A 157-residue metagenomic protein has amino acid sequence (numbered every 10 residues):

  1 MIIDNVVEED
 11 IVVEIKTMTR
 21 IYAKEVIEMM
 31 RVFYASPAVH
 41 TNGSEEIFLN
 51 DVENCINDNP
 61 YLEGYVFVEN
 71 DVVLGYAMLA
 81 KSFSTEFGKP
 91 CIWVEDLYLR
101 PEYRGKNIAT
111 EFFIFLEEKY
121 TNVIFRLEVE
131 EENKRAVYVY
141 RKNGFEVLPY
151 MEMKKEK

Functional and structural regions predicted by a protein language model:
V13-E28: A short beta-loop-alpha structural element at the N-terminal edge of CoA-dependent acyl/N-acetyltransferase catalytic
Y34-N54: Conserved GNAT-fold acetyl-CoA-binding loop/helix
N54-V66: A short helix-loop-beta-strand connector motif used in the catalytic cores of GNAT acetyltransferases and, in some
G64-V66, V72-K81: Conserved beta-strand in the GNAT
K89-P101: Conserved acetyl-CoA binding element of GNAT-fold acetyltransferases
L99, G105-E118, Y138-K142: Conserved acetyl-CoA-binding loop-helix of GNAT-fold acetyltransferases
F113, K119-E130: Conserved GNAT acetyl-CoA-binding A-motif
R126-V137, K154-K157: Conserved beta-strand-loop-alpha-helix junction that forms the acyl-donor binding cleft
